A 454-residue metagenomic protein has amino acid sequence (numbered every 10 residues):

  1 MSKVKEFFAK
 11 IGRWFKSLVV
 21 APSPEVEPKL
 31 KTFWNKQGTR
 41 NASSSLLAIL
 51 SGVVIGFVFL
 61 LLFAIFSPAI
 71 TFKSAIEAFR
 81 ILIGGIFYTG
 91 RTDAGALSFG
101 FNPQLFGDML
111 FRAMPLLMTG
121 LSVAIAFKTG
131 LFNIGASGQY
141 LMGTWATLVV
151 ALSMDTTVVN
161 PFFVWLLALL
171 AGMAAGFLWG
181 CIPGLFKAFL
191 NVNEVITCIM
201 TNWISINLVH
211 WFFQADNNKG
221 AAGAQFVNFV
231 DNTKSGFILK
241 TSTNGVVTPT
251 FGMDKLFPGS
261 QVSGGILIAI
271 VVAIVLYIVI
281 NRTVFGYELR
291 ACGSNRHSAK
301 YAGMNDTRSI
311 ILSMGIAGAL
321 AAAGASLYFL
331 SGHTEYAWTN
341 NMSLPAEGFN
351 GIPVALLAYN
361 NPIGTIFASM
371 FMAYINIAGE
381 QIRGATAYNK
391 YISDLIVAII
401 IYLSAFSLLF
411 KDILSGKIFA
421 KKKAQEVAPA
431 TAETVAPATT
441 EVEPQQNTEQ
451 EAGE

Functional and structural regions predicted by a protein language model:
M1-G52, S294, Y301, N305-R308 (+1 more regions): Cytosolic-side transmembrane-helix boundaries in multi-pass membrane proteins
E25-M118: Membrane-interfacial amphipathic/re-entrant helices at transmembrane-helix boundaries
S45-L61, T119-V123, T144-V150, M173-G176 (+7 more regions): Hydrophobic core segments of alpha-helical transmembrane domains in multi-pass membrane transport and ion-translocation
A64, F87-M154, L169-M173, F177-V195 (+4 more regions): Single transmembrane alpha-helix segments in multi-pass membrane proteins
F66-S74, F127-A146, A188-T197, T334-F349 (+3 more regions): Short, non-helical or kinked segments that cap or interrupt transmembrane helices
N202-I280: Transmembrane helix-bundle core of multi-pass membrane transporters and related energy-transducing complexes
F257-E335, I363: Helix-loop-helix "hairpin" substructures at the membrane interface of multi-pass membrane proteins
G315, L320-A322, L327-V397: Transmembrane alpha-helical segments in multi-pass inner-membrane proteins
